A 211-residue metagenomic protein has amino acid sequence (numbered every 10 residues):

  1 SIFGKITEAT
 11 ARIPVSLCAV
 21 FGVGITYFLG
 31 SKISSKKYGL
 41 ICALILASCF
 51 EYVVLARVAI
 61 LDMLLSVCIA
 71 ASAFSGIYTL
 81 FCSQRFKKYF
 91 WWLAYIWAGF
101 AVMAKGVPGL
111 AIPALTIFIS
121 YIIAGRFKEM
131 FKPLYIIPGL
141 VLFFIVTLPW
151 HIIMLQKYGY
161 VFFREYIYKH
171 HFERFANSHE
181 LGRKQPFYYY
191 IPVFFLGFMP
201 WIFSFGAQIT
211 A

Functional and structural regions predicted by a protein language model:
S1-A211: Membrane-integral, polyisoprenol-dependent glycosyltransferases of the GT-C/oligosaccharyltransferase superfamily
